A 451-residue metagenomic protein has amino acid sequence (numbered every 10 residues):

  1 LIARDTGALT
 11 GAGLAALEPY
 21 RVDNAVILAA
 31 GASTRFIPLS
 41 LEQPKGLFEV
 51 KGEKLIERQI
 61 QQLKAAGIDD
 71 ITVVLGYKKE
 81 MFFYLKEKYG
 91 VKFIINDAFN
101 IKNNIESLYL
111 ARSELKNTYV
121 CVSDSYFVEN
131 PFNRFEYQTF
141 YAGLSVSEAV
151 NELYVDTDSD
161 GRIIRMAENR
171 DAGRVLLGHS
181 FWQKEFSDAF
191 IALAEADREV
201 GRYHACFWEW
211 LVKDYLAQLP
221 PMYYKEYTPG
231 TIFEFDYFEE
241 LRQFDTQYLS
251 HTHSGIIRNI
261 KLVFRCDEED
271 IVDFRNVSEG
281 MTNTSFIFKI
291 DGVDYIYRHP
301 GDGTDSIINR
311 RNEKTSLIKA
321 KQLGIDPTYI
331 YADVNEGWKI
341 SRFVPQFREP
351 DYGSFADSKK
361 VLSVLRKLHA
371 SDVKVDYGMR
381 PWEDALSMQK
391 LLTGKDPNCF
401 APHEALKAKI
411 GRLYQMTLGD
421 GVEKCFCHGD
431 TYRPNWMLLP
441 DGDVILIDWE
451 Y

Functional and structural regions predicted by a protein language model:
A16-A25, V175-L262: Conserved alpha/beta core of the MobA/IspD/sugar-nucleotide pyrophosphorylase nucleotidyltransferase superfamily
P19-K79: N-terminal glycine-rich phosphate-binding loop and ensuing alpha1 helix
F82-L153: Conserved beta-loop-beta/alpha segment of the NTase-like Rossmann-fold superfamily that binds/positions NTPs
V128-Y203: Conserved core of the sugar-phosphate nucleotidyltransferase
P221-T328, G337, C425, L439-V444: Conserved NTP-binding catalytic cores of kinases and kinase-like/nucleotidyltransferase enzymes across multiple kinase
G255-D273, V373-G429, L439-D441: An alpha-helical support segment within catalytic cores of ATP-dependent transferases
R275-W382, L391-A405, G419-G421: ATP-binding pocket architecture of kinase catalytic cores
